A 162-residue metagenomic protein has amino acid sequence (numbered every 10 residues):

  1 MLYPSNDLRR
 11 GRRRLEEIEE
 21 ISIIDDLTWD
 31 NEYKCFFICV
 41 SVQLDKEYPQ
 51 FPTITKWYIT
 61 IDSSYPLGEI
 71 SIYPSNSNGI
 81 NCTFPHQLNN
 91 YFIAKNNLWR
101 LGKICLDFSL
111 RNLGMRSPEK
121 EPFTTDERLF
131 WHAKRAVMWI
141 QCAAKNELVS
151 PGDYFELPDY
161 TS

Functional and structural regions predicted by a protein language model:
M1-I18: N-terminal leader/pro-regions and domain N-caps
L2-D7, G79-F155: Glycine-centered motif in EGF-like
E19-R111, E127: Compact alpha/beta protein-protein interaction domains typified by the UBC
Y160-S162: Extended, non-transmembrane interaction/recognition domains
